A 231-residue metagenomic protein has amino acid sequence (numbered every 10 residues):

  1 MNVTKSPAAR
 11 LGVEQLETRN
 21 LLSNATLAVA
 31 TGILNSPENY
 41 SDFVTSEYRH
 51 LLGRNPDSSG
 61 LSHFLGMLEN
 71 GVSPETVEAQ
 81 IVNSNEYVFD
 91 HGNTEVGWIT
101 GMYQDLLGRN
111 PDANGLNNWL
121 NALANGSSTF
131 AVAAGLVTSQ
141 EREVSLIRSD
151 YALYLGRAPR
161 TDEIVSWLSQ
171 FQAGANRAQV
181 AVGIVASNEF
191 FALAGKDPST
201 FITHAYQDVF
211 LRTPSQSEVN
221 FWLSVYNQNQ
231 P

Functional and structural regions predicted by a protein language model:
M1-A25: Subset of Sec-pathway N-terminal targeting signals
L22-P231: Composition-driven recognition of low-complexity segments enriched in small/aliphatic/hydroxylated residues
